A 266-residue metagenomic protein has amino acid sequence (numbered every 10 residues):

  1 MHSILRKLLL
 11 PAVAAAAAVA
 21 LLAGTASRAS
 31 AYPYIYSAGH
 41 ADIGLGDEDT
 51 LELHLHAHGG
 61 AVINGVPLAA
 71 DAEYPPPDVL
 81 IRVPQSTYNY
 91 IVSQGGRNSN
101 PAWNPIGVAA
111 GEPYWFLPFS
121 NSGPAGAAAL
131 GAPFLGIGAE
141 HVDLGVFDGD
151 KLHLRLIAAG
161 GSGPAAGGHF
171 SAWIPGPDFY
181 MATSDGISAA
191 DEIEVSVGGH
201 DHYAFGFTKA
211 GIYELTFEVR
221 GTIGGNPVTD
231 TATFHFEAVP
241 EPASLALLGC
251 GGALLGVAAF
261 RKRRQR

Functional and structural regions predicted by a protein language model:
H2-A15: Bacterial N-terminal signal peptides that target proteins for export
V19-R28: C-terminal segment of classical bacterial N-terminal signal peptides
Y32-G199: Phosphate/adenylate-binding glycine loop and adjacent helical scaffold
D201, K209-Y213: Short tyrosine-centred short linear motifs in exposed loops/low-complexity segments
D230-E237: C-terminal edge beta-strand
E241-A259: A short, hydrophobic C-terminal helix/tail in secreted or cell-surface proteins
R263-R266: Short, charged juxtamembrane terminal tails flanking transmembrane helices
